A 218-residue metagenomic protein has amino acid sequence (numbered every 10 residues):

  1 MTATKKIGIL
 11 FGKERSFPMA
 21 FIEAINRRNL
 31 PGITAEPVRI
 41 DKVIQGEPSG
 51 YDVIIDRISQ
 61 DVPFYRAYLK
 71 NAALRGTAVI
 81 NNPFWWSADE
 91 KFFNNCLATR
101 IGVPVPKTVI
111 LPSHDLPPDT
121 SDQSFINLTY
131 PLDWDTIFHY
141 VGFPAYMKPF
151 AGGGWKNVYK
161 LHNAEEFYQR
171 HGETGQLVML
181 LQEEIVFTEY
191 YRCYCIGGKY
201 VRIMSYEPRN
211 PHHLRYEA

Functional and structural regions predicted by a protein language model:
T2-F11, A73-G76, F84-Y190: Active-site nucleotide/adenylate-binding loops and adjacent lid/helix of ATP-dependent enzymes
G12-S124: Conserved N-proximal alpha/beta basic substrate-recognition cap immediately N-terminal to, or forming the N-lobe
E14-S16, Q60-D61, W86, A151-G153 (+3 more regions): Short, solvent-exposed loop/turn segments at secondary-structure junctions
F17, Y130-D133, I196-K199: Alpha-helical structural motif
M19-A20, Y65-A67, K91, K156-V158 (+3 more regions): Short glycine-/acidic-enriched loop or helix-start segments at secondary-structure transitions that form or flank
A24, Y68, N94, T120 (+4 more regions): A generic membrane alpha-helix/interface feature
G175-V178, E184-A218: Phosphate-binding core of ATP-grasp and ATP-grasp-like enzymes
